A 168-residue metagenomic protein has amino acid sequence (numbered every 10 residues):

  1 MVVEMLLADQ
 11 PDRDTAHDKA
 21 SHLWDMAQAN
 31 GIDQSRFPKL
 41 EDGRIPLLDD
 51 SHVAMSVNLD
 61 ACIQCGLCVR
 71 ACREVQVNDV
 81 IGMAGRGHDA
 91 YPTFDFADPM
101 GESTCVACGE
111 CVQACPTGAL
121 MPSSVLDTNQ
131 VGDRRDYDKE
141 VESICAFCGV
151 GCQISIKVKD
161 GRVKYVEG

Functional and structural regions predicted by a protein language model:
M1-A107, V112-Q113, T117-I144, K159-R162 (+1 more regions): Fe-S ferredoxin-like electron-transfer domains and their immediately adjacent linker/connector regions across
V150: Glycine-rich phosphate/pyrophosphate-binding beta-alpha loops
I154-V158: Short beta-strand elements
